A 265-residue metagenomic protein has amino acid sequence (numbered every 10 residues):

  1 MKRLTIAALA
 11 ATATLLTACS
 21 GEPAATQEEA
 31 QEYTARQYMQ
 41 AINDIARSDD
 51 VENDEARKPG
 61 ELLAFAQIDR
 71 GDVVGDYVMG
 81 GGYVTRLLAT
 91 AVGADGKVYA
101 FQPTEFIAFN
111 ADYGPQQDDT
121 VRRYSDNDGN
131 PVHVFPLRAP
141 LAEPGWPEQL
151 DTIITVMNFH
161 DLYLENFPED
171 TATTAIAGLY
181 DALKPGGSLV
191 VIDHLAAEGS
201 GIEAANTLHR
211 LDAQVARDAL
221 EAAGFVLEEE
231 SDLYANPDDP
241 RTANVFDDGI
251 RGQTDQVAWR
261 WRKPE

Functional and structural regions predicted by a protein language model:
L15-A18: C-terminal motif of bacterial Sec signal peptides marking the signal peptidase cleavage site
S20-E22: Bacterial signal peptide processing site
T34-F65, D69, Y83: Class I SAM-dependent methyltransferase Rossmann-like catalytic core, especially the SAM/SAH-binding loop
R70-G80: Conserved class I S-adenosyl-L-methionine
A89-T90, D170-P185: A short glycine-rich, Lys/Arg-flanked "PGG" loop and its adjoining helix->strand segment in the class I
Y99, I176, G186-H194: Conserved beta-strand signature within the Rossmann-like core of class I S-adenosyl-L-methionine
P144-M157: A short acidic, Gly/Pro-enriched loop at the edge of an enzyme's catalytic core that lines a small-molecule cofactor
A223, D238-E265: Core SAM-dependent methyltransferase catalytic element
